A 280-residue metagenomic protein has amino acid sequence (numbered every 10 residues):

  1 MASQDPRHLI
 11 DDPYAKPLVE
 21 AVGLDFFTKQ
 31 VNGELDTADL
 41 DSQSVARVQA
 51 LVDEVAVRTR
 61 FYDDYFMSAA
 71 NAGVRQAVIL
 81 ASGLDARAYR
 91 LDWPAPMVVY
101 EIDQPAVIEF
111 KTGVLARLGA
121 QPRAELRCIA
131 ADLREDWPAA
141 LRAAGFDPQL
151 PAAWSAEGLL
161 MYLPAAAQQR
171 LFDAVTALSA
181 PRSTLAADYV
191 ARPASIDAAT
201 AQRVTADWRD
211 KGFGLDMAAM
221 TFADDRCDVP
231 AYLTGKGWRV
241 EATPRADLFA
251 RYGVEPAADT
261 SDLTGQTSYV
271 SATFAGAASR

Functional and structural regions predicted by a protein language model:
M1-V78, S82-I129: Rossmann-like AdoMet
G73-Q76, P148-P151, P181: Short coil/turn segments at beta-strand junctions that form active-site/ligand-binding loops
L91-P96, D147-P148, A177-A180: Short, conserved loop/helix-junction motifs that constitute active-site signature segments in enzyme catalytic cores
L126-C128, D136-A139, Y162-A180: A short, conserved alpha-helix within the catalytic core of class I
P138-P148: Short amphipathic alpha-helix with an adjacent loop that forms part of the alpha/beta core around
F146-A167: A short SAM/SAH-binding and catalytic strip from SAM-dependent methyltransferases
A153-S155, F172, A177-A194: Conserved beta-strand signature within the Rossmann-like core of class I S-adenosyl-L-methionine
D197-R280: Rossmann-like AdoMet/SAM-dependent catalytic core
